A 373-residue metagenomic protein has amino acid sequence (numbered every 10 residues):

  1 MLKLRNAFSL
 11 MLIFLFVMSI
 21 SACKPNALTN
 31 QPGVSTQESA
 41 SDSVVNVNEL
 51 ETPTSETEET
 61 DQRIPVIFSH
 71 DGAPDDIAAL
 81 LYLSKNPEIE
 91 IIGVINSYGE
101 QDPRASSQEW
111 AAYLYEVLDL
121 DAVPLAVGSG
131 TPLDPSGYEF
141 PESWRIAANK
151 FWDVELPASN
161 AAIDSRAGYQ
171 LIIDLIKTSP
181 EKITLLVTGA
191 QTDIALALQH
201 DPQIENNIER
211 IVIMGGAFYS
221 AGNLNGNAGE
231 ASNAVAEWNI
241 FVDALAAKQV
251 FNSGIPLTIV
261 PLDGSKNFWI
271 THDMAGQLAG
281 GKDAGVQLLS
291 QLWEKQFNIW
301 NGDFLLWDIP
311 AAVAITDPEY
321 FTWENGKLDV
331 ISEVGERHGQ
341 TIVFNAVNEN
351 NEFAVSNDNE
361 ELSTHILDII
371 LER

Functional and structural regions predicted by a protein language model:
M1-M11: Bacterial N-terminal signal peptides that target proteins for export
S19-A22: C-terminal motif of bacterial Sec signal peptides marking the signal peptidase cleavage site
K24-N26: Bacterial signal peptide processing site
G33-I64: N-terminal low-complexity, Pro/Thr/Ser-rich intrinsically disordered segments that act as propeptides or flexible
L50, E59-I64, A79-I91, W238-F241 (+2 more regions): Conformational coupling and interaction surfaces
E58-H70, P74-A112, P157-I259, S265: Active-site histidine-anchored catalytic micro-motif
A126-S159: Surface-exposed loop and adjacent secondary-structure segments within mature catalytic domains
S129-D134, G215-F218, P261-F268, V334: Glycine-rich beta-alpha junction loops
